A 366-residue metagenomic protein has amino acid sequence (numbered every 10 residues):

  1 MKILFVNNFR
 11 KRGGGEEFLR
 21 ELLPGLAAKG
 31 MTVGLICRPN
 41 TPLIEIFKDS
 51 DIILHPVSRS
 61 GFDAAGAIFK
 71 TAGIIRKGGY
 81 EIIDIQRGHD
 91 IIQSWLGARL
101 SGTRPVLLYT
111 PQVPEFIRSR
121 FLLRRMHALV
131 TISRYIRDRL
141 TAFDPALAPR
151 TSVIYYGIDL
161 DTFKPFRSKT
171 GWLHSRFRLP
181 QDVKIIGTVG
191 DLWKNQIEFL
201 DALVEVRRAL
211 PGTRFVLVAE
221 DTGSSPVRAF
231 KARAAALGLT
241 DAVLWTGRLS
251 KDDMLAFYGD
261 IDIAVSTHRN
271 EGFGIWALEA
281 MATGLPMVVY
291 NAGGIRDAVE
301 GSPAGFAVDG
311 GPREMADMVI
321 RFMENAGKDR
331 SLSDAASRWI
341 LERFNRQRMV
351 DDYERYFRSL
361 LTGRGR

Functional and structural regions predicted by a protein language model:
L4-V6, P180-K194, L200-L203, V216: Conserved donor-binding/catalytic core segment of Leloir-type glycosyltransferases
I36-T41, V189, R214-A229, G247: Glycosyltransferase donor-sugar binding loop
C37, P286-V289: Short hydrophobic beta-strand element within catalytic cores of glycosyltransferases and related nucleotide-activated
I75, R248-L249, A256-I261: Short alpha-helical donor nucleotide-sugar binding micro-motif in glycosyltransferases
R99-R134, A146: A conserved, positively charged/aromatic
R228-R248: Nucleotide-activated donor-binding/catalytic signature segment of Leloir-type glycosyltransferases, i.e., the conserved
R269: Aromatic "clamp/platform" in nucleotide-sugar-dependent glycosyltransferases that forms part of the donor/acceptor
G301-R313, R321-G327: Conserved acidic donor-binding segment of nucleotide-sugar-dependent glycosyltransferases
